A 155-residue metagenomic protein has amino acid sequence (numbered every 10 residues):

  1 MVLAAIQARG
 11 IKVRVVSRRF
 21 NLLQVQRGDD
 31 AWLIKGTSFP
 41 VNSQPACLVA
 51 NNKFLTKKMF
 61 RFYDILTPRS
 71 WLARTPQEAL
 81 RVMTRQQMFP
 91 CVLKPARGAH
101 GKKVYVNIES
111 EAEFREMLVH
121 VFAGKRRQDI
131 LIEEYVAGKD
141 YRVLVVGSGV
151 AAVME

Functional and structural regions predicted by a protein language model:
M1-R9: N-terminal FAD cofactor-binding segment of flavoenzymes
V2, V25, V143-L144: Short aromatic-centered micro-motifs
G10-S17: Short secondary-structure junctions
S17-R19, R97: Short glycine-rich, polar/acidic loop-and-turn segments at beta strand-coil junctions
F20-Q26: Short polybasic amphipathic segments
W32, G36, V41-E155: Active-site nucleotide/adenylate-binding loops and adjacent lid/helix of ATP-dependent enzymes
